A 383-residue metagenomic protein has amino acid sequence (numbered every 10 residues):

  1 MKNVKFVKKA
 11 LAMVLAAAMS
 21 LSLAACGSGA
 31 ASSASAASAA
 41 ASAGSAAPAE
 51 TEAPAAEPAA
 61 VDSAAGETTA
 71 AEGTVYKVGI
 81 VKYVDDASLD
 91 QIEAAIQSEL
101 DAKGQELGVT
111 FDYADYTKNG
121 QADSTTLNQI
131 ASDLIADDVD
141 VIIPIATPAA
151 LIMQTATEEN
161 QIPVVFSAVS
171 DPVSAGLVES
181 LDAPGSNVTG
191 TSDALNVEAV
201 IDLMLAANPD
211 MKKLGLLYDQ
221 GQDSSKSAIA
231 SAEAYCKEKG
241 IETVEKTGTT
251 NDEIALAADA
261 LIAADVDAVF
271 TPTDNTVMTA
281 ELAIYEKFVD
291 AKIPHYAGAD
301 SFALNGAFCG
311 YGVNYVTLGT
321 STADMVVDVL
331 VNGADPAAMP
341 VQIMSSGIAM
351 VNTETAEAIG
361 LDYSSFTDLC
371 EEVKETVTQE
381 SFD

Functional and structural regions predicted by a protein language model:
L21-A25: C-terminal motif of bacterial Sec signal peptides marking the signal peptidase cleavage site
G27-A30: Bacterial signal peptide processing site
E67-G73, D171-K213, V313-A334: Hydrophobic alpha-helical segments within soluble ligand-binding/sensing domains
A70-K103, A114-T125, G221-S225, D274-T279: Extracytoplasmic "Venus flytrap"
V78, I96, T189-K239, D335 (+1 more regions): An alpha-beta-alpha
T110-A136, T247-I262: Structural motif
Y116-E179, D274-V289, I293-G298: Beta-alpha junction/loop-to-helix N-cap segments that form part of ligand/metal-binding clefts
D328-D383: Hinge/cleft segment of the Venus flytrap/periplasmic-binding protein
